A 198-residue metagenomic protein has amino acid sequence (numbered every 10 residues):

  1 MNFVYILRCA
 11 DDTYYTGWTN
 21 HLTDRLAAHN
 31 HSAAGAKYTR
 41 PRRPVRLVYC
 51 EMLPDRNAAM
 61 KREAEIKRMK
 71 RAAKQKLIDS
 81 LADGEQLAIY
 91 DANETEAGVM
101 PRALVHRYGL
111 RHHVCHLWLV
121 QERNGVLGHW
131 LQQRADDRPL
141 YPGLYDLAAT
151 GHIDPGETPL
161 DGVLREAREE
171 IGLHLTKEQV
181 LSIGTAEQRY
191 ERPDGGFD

Functional and structural regions predicted by a protein language model:
M1-A34, R40-K74, I78-G84: GIY-YIG nuclease catalytic motif and its immediate N-terminal context
N20, R62, E96-G98, L127-W130: Generic structural signal for well-ordered beta-strand positions
M69-K70, A103-H106, D137: A short acidic/small-residue loop/turn micro-motif
D83-G125: Acidic, metal-coordinating catalytic segment for phosphate/diphosphate chemistry, firing primarily on the Nudix
V114-G151: A glycine-rich, hydrophobic loop/mini-helix early in the fold
L131, A148-I183: The catalytic Nudix box helix
A135-D136, E170-D198: Active-site segment of metal-dependent pyrophosphate-handling enzymes, primarily the Nudix hydrolase catalytic core
